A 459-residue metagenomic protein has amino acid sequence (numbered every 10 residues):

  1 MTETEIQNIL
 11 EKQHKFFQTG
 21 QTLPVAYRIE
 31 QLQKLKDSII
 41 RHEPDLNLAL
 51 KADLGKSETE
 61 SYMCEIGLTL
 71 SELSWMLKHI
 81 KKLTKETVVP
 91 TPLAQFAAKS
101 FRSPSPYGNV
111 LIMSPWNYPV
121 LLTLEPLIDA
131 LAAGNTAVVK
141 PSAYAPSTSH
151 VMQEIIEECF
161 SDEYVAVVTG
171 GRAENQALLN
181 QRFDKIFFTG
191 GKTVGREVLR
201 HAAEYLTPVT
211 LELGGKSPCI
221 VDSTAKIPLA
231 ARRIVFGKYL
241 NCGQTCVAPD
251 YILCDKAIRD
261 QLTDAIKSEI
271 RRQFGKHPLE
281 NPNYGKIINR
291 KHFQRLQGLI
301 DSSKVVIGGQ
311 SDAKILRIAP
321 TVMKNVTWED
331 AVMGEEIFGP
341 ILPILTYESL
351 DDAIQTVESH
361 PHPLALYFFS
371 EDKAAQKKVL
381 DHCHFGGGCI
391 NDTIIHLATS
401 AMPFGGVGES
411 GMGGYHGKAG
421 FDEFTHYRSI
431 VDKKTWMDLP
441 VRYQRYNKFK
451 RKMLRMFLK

Functional and structural regions predicted by a protein language model:
M1-F101: N-terminal Rossmann-like NAD(P)+-binding subdomain of aldehyde/semialdehyde dehydrogenases
I6, V25, E43, I227 (+3 more regions): Residues at or immediately preceding the N-termini of alpha-helices
F17, Q21, K36-I39, E43 (+13 more regions): Structural signal for hydrophobic packing residues in well-ordered secondary-structure cores of soluble enzyme domains
L23-P24, I220, R271, I318-K459: Conserved C-terminal structural/oligomerization subdomain of aldehyde/semialdehyde dehydrogenase
R28, L73, G134, V165 (+7 more regions): Residue-level signal for inorganic ion chemistry
L93-L229: Rossmann-like NAD(P) dinucleotide-binding subdomain of oxidoreductase/dehydrogenase enzymes
F160, T193-W328, I390, L458: ALDH superfamily catalytic-core signature
